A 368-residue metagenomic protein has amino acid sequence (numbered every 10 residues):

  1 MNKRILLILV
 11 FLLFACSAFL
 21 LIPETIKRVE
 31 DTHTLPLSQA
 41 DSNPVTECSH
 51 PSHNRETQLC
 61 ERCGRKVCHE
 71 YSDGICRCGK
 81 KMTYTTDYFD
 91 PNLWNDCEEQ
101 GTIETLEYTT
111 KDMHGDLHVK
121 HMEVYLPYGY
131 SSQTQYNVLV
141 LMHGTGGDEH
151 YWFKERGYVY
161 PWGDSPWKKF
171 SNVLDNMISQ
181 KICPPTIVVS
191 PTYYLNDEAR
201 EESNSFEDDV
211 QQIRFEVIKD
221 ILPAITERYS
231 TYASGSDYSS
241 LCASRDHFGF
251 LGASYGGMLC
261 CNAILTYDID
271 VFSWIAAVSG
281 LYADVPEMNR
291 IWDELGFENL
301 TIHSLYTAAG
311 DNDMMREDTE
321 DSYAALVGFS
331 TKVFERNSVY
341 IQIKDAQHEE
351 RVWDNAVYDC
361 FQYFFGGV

Functional and structural regions predicted by a protein language model:
M1-S42: Gram-positive cell-envelope targeting signals
R4-L6, C60, C76, C97: Residue-level detector of intrinsically disordered/flexible regions characterized by low predicted structural confidence
L6-L7, H53, L241, R245: Hydrophobic alpha-helical segments and their boundary regions
L9-V10, S52, V352: Residues at the start of alpha-helices and the adjacent loop-to-helix junctions
V29-Y84: Extracellular adhesion/carbohydrate-binding repeat motifs centered on closely spaced tryptophans
T83-V368: Non-catalytic cap/lid and distal C-terminal segments of serine-dependent acyl enzymes
